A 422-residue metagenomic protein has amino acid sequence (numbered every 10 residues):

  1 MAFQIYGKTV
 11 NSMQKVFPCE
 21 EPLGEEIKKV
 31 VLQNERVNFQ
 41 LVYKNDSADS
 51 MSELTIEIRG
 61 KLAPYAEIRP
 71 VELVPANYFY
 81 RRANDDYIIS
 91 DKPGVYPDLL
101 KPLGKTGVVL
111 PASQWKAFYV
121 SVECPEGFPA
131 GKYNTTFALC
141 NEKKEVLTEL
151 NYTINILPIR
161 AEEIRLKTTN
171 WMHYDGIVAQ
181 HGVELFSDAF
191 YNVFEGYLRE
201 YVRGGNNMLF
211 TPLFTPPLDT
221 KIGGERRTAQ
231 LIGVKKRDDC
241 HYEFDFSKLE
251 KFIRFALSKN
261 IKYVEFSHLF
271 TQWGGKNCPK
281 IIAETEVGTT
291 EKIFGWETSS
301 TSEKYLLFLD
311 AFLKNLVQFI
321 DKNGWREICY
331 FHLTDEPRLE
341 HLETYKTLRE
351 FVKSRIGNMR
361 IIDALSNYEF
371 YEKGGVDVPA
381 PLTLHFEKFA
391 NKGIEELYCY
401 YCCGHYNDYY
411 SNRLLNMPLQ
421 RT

Functional and structural regions predicted by a protein language model:
F3-L23, S47-V120: Surface-exposed binding patches on compact interaction domains or structured appendages
L23, N34-Q40, K116, F128-T136: Short, solvent-exposed loop/turn segments enriched in Ser/Thr/Gly
E26-N34, V109-P111, E126-F128: Short, solvent-exposed beta-strand/turn "edge" segments of beta-rich domains on protein surfaces
E26-N45, F210: Contiguous beta-strand segments within globular domains
D46, E123-A130: Short, surface-exposed loop/turn segments at beta-strand-coil junctions that are enriched for proline with nearby
K92, V122-E123, N134-N141, L150-R355 (+1 more regions): Aromatic-lined carbohydrate-binding surfaces of glycoside hydrolases
E291-K292, M359-E387, Y398-Y400: Aromatic- and acid-rich polysaccharide-binding/catalytic face of secreted or lumenal carbohydrate-active enzymes
K392-R421: Active-site clefts of carbohydrate-active enzymes
